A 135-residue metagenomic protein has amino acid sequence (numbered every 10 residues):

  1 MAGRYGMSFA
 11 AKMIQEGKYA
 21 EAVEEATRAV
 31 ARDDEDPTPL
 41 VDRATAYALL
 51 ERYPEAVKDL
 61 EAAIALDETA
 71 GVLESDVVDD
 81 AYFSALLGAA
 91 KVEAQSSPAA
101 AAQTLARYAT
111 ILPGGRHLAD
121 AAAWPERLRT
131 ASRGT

Functional and structural regions predicted by a protein language model:
A2-R32: Alpha-helical segment of the N-proximal tetratricopeptide repeat
R4, T38, V72, V77 (+2 more regions): Start-of-helix register in tetratricopeptide repeats
A11, T45, S84, A89-K91 (+1 more regions): Residue-level recognition of tetratricopeptide repeat
E16, L50, Q95-S96, S132: Structural motif corresponding to the intra-repeat A-B loop/turn of tetratricopeptide repeats
R28-A31, A62-A65, V72, T110: Conserved structural position within tetratricopeptide repeats
D34, E68, P113-R116: Short coil turns that delineate tetratricopeptide repeat
